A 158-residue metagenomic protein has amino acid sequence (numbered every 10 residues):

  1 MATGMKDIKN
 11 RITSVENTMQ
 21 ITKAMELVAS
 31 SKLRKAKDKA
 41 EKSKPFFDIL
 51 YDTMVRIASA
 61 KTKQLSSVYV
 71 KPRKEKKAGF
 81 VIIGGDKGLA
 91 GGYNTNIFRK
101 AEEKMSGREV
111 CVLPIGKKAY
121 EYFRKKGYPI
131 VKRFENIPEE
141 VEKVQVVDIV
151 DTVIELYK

Functional and structural regions predicted by a protein language model:
A2-K158: Conserved loop-to-helix interface motifs that mediate assembly, gating, or partner/ligand docking in ancient ring
